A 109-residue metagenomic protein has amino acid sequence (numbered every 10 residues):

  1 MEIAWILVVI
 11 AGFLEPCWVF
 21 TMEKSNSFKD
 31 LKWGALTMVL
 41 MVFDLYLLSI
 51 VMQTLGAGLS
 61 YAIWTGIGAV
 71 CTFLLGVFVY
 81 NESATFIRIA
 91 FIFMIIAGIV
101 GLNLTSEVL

Functional and structural regions predicted by a protein language model:
M1-L109: Polytopic alpha-helical membrane proteins, predominantly small-molecule transporters/carriers
